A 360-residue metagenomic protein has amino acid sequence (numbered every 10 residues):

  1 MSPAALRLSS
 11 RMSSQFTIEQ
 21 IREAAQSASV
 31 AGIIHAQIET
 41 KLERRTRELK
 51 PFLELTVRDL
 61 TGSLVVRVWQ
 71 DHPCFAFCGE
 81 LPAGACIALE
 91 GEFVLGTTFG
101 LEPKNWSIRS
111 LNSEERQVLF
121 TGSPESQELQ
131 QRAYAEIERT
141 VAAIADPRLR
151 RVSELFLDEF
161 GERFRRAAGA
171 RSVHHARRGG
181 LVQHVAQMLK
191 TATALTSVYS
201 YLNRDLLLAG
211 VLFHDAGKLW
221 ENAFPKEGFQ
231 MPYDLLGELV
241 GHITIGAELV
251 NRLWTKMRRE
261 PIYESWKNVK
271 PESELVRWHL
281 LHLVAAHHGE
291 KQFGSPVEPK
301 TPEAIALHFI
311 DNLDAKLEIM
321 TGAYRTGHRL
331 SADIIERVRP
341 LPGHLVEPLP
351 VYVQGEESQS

Functional and structural regions predicted by a protein language model:
S2-I38: OB-fold nucleic-acid-binding modules
T40-F52, S63-F120: OB-fold single-stranded nucleic acid-binding module
E54-D59, F224: Short, acidic/hydrophobic/Gly-rich beta-strand patch recurrent on exposed beta strands that often constitutes part
T98-A168, I245: Extended, charge-rich, solvent-exposed interface segments
R163-H184, E227-D234: Active-site flanking loop/helix segments enriched in acidic
V173, S197-R329: Divalent metal-dependent catalytic cores for phosphoryl transfer on phosphate-bearing substrates
H308, R325-T326, L330-S360: N-terminal intrinsically disordered, cationic/polar leader segments that include organellar targeting peptides
